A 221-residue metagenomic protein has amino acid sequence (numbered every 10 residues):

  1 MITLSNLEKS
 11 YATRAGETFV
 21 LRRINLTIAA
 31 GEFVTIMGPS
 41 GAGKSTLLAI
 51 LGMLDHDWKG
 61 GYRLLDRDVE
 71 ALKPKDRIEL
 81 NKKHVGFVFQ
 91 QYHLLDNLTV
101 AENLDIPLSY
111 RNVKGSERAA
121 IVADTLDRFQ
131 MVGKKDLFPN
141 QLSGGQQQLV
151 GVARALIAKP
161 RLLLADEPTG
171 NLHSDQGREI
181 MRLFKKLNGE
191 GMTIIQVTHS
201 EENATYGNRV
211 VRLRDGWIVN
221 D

Functional and structural regions predicted by a protein language model:
I2-V210: ABC family nucleotide-binding domain
V210-D221: H-loop (His-switch) and adjacent beta-strand-loop-beta switch element of ABC-type ATPase nucleotide-binding domains
